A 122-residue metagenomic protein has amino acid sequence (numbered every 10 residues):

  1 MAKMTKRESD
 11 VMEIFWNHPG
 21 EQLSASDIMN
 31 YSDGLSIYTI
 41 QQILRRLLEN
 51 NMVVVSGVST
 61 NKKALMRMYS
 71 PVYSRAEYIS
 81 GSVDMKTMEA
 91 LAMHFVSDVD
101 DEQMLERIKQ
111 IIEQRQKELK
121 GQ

Functional and structural regions predicted by a protein language model:
M1-I14, D84-M85: Short alpha-helical segments that sit at the start of domains
K3-R7, V58-S80: Short, cationic-aromatic polyanion-contact patches
K3-T5, E21-Q22, T39: Short glycine/proline-centered loop/turn elements that form peptide/ligand docking sites
F15-P19: Short helix-to-turn junction characteristic of helix-turn-helix DNA-binding domains, especially the helix
E21-Y31: Short acidic, hydrophobic short linear motifs in intrinsically disordered regions
L35-E49: Short amphipathic alpha-helical interaction segments
L48-T60: A short, conserved structural fragment
A76-Q122: Amphipathic alpha-helical dimerization/coiled-coil segments that flank or bridge DNA-binding/regulatory modules
